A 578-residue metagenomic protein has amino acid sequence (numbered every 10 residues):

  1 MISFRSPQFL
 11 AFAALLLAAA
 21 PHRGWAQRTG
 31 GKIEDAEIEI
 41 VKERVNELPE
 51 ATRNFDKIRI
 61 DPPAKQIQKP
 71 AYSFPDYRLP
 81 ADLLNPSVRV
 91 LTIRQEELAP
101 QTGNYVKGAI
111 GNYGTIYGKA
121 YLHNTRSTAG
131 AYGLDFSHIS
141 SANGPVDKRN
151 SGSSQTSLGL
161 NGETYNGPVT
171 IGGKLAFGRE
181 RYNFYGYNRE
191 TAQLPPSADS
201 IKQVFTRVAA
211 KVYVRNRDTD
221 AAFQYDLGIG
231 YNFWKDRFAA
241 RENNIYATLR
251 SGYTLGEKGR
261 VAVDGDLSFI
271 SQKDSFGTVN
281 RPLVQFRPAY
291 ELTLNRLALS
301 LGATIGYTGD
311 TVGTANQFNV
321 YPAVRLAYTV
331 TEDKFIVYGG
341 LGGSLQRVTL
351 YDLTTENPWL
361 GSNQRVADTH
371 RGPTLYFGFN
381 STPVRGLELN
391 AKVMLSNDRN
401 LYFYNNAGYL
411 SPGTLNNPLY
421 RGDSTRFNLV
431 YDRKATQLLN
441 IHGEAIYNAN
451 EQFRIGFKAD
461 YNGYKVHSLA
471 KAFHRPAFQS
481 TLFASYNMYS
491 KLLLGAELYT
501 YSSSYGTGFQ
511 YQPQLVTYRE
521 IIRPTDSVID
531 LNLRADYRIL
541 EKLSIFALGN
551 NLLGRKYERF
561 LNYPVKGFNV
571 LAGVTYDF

Functional and structural regions predicted by a protein language model:
M1-T29, Y328, F335, A484 (+2 more regions): Bacterial Sec-dependent N-terminal signal peptides
G24-E96: N-terminal periplasmic/intermembrane-space "pro-region" immediately following the signal or transit peptide
P86-V88, E97-T156, V169: Outer-membrane beta-barrel translocator/receptor signature
Q101, V106, A298, G302 (+1 more regions): Exposed, low-structure sequence patches enriched in small/polar residues
K107-K119, T128, V146-S153, K235-E242 (+5 more regions): Solvent-exposed loop/turn segments connecting transmembrane beta-strands in outer-membrane beta-barrel proteins
A120, L158-L160, V208-V212, A247-S251 (+7 more regions): Membrane-embedded beta-strands of outer-membrane beta-barrel proteins, especially the hydrophobic/small aromatic
N124-V146, R260-I270, V279-D310, N448-G463: Surface-exposed extracellular loop regions of Gram-negative outer-membrane beta-barrel proteins
S141-S153, G172-Q224, G228-N244: Flexible loop and strand-edge segments within Gram-negative outer membrane beta-barrel domains
